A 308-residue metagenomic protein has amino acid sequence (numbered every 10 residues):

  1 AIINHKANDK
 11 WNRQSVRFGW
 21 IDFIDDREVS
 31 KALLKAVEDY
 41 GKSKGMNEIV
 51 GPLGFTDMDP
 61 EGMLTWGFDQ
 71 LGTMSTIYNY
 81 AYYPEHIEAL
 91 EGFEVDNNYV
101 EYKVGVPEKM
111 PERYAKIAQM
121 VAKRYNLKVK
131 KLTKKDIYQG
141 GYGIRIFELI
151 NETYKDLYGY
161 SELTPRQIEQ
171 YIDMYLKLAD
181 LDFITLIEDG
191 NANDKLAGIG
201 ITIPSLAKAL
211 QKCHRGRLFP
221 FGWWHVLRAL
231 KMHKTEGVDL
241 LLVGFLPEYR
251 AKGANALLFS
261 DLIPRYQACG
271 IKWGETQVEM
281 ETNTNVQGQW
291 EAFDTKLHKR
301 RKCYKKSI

Functional and structural regions predicted by a protein language model:
A1-K10, K131-G244: A conserved beta-strand-loop-helix scaffold within acyl/acetyltransferase catalytic domains
N8-G92, C213-A292: Acyl-donor binding region in acyl/amide transferases
V50, K103, L186-I187, I201 (+1 more regions): Short beta-strand segments
F55-D57, P107-K109, K135, S205-A207 (+1 more regions): Short, solvent-exposed loop/turn segments at secondary-structure junctions
I77-L157: Acyltransferase donor/substrate-recognition loop-hinge adjacent to the catalytic core
N97, A197-G198, K299: A structural microfeature
V104-V106, I187, K305-I308: Short beta-strand-to-coil "C-cap" segments at the C-terminal boundary of structured domains/repeats, marking
A292-C303: A structural motif corresponding to the C-terminal lobe/cap of the Radical SAM core domain
